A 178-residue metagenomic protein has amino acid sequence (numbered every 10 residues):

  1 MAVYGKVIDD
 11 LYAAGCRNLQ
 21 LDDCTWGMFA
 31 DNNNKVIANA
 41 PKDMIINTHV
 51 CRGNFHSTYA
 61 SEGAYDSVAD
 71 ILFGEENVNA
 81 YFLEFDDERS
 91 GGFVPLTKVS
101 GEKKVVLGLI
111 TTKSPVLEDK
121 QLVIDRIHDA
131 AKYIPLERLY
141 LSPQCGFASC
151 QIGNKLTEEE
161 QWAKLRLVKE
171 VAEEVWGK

Functional and structural regions predicted by a protein language model:
M1-K178: Domain-level signal for soluble alpha/beta catalytic cores
